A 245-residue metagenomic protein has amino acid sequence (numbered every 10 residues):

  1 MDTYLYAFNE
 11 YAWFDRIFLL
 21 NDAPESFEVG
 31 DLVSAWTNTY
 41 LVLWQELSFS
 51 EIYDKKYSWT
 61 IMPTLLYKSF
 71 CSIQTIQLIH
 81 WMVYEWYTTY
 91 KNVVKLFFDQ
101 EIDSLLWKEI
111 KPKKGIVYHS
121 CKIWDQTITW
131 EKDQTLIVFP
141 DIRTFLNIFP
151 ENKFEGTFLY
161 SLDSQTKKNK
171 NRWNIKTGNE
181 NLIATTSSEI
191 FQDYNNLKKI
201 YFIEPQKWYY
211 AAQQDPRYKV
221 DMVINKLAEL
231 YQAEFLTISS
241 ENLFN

Functional and structural regions predicted by a protein language model:
M1-N245: Accessory, non-ATPase domains that flank or precede helicase/AAA+ motor cores in DNA-metabolism machines
